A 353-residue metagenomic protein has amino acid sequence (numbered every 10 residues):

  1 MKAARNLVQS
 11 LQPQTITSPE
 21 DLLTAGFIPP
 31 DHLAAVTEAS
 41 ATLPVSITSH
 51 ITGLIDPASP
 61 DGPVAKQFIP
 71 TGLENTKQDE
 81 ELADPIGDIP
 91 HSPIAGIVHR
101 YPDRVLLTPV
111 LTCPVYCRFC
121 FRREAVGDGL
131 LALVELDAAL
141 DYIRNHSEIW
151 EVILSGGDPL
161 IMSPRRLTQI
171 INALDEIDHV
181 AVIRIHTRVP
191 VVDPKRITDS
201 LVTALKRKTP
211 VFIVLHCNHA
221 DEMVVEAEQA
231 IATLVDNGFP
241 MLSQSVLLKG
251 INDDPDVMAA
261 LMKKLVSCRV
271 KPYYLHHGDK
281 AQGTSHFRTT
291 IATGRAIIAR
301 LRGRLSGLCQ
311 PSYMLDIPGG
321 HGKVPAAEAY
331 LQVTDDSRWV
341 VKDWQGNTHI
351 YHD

Functional and structural regions predicted by a protein language model:
M1-H99: Flexible, acidic/Gly-rich N-terminal and inter-domain linker regions that tether and position cofactor-handling modules
P44-I47, P90-R122: N-terminal pre-triad scaffold of radical SAM enzymes
S46, I298-D353: C-terminal accessory regions of radical SAM enzymes
C120-L131: Iron-sulfur (Fe-S) cluster-binding segments and ferredoxin-like electron-carrier domains, especially [2Fe-2S]
D137-E151, L160-L305: Conserved AdoMet/S-adenosylmethionine-binding subsite of the radical SAM
I153-S155: Eukaryotic intrinsically disordered, low-complexity regions
P159-L160, P190, G319-V324: Short, internal active-site loops enriched in acidic
